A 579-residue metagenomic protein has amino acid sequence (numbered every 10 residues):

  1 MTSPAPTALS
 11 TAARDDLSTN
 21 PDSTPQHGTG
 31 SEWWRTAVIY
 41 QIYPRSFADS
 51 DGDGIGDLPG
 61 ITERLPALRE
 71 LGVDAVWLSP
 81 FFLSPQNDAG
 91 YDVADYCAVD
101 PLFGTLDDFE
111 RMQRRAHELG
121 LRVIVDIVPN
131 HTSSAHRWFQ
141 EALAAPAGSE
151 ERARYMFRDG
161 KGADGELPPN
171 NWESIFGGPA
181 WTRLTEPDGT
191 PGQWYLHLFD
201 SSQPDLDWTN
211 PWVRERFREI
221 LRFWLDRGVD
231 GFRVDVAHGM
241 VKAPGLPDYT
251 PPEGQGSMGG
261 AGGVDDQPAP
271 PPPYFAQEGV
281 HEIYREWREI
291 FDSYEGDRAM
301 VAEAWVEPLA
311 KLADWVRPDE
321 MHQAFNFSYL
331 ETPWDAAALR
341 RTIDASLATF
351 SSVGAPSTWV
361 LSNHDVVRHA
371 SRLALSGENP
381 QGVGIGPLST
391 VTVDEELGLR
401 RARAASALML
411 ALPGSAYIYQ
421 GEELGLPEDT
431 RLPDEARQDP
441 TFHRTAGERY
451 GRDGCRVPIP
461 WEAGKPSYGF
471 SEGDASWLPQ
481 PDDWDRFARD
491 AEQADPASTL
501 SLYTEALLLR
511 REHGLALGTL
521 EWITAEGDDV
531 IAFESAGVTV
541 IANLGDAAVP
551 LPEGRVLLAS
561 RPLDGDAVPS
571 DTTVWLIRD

Functional and structural regions predicted by a protein language model:
T2-R555, L563-D579: Active-site and adjacent substrate-binding regions of carbohydrate-active enzymes
